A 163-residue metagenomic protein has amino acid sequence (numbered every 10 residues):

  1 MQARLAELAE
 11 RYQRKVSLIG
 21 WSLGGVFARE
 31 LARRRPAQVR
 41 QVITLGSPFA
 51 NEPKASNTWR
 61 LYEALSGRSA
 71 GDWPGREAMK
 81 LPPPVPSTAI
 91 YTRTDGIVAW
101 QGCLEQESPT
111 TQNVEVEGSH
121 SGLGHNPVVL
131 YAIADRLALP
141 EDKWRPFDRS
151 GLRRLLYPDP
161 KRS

Functional and structural regions predicted by a protein language model:
M1-V85, S163: Serine-dependent carboxylesterase/thioesterase catalytic core of lipase-like alpha/beta-hydrolase/SGNH enzymes
P83-S163: C-terminal catalytic-base region of ester-bond hydrolases, centering on the histidine of the charge-relay
